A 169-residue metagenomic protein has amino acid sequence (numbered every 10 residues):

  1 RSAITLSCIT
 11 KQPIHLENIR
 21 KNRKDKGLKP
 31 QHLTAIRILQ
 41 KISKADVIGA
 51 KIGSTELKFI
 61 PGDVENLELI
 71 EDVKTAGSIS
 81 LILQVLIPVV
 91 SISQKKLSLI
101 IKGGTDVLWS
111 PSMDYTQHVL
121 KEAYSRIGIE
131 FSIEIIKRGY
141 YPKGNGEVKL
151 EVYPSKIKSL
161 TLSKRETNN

Functional and structural regions predicted by a protein language model:
S2-I14, I38-K41, P61-V64, I79-I100 (+2 more regions): Proline/glycine-anchored alpha-helix kink/cap motifs
C8-P61: Glycine/small-residue-rich interface belts in oligomeric ring/scaffold proteins and their assembly partners
K21-K24, V64-E68, I101-W109, G139-Y141 (+1 more regions): Active-site-proximal beta-alpha loop/turn segments in soluble metabolic enzymes
N22-I36, T105-Y115, K143: Short, mixed-charge aromatic SLiMs
D46-A50, K96-S98, G128-R138: Flexible, glycine/charged-enriched surface loops at secondary-structure junctions
V47, K51-L67, E71-P88, W109-Q117 (+1 more regions): Cofactor- and metal-binding active-site motifs of prokaryotic enzymes that mediate redox/radical or nucleophilic
I60, V64-N66, D72, A76 (+4 more regions): Phosphate/diphosphate-binding glycine-rich loops and adjacent basic-rich segments that engage nucleotide
V107-Q117, E122-I135: Gly/Ser-rich oxyanion-binding loop with an adjacent helix/lid that shapes the negatively charged ligand pocket
